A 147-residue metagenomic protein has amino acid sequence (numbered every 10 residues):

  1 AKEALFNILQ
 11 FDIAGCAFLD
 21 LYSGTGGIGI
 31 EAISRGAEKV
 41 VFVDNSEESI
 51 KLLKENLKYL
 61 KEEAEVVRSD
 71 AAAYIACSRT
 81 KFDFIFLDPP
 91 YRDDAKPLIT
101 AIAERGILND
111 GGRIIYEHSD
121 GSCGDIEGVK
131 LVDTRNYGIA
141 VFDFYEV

Functional and structural regions predicted by a protein language model:
A1-V147: Class I S-adenosyl-L-methionine-dependent methyltransferase catalytic core
